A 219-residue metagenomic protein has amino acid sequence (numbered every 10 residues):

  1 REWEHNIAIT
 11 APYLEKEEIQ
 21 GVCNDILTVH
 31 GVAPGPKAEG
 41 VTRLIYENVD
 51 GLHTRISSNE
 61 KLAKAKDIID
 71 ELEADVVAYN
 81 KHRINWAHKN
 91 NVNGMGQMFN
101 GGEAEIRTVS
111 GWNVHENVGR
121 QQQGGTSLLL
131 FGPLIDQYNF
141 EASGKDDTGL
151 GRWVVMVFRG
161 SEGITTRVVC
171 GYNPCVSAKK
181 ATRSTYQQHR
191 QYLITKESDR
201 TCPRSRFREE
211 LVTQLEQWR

Functional and structural regions predicted by a protein language model:
R1-R219: A shared catalytic/ligand-binding motif for oxyanion handling
